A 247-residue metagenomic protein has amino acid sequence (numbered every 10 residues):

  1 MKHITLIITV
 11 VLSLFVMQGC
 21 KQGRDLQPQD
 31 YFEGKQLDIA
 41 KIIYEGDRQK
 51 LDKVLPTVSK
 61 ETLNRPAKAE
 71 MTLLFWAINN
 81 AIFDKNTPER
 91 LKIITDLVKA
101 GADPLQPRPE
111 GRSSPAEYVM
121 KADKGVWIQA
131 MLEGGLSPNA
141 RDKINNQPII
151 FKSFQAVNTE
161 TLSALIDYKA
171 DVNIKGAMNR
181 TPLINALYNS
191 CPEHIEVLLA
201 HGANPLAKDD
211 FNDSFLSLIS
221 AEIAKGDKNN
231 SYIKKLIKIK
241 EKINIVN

Functional and structural regions predicted by a protein language model:
I8-F15: Bacterial N-terminal signal peptides
Q18-G19: C-terminal motif of bacterial Sec signal peptides marking the signal peptidase cleavage site
Y31-I39, N64-A81, P107-Y118, R141-I150 (+2 more regions): Ankyrin-repeat boundary/"N-cap" motif
K41-G46, W76-R90, E117-K124, K152-N158 (+2 more regions): Ankyrin repeat A-helix N-terminal signature
K50, E89, I93, V126-W127 (+3 more regions): Conserved ankyrin/ankyrin-like repeat signature
L55-T62, I93-D103, Q129-S137, S163-D171 (+2 more regions): Ankyrin repeat domain, specifically the short helix-to-loop turn at the C-terminus of the second helix of each repeat
D142-S163, D167: Alpha-helical adaptor scaffolds
P205-V246: Leucine-rich solenoid repeat scaffolds
